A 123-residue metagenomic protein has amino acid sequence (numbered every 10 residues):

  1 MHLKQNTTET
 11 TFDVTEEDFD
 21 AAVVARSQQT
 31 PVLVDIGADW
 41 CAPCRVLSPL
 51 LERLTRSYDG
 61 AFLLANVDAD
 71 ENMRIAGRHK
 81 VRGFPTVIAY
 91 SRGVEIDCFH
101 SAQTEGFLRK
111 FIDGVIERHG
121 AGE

Functional and structural regions predicted by a protein language model:
M1-D13: N-terminal targeting signals for export/organelle localization
N6-T8, Q28, D59: Short, well-ordered coil/turn elements that cap or connect secondary structure elements
F12-V32: A short beta-strand-turn-helix
D13-E16, I36, L47-R74, V81-F84 (+1 more regions): Thiol-based oxidoreductase modules, predominantly thioredoxin-like and allied folds used for disulfide exchange
V24, E52-T55, I116: Signal for well-folded cores of large energy- and translation-related assemblies
C41-C44: Hydrophobic heptad-repeat coiled-coil signature
R82-G122: Non-catalytic, surface beta->alpha helical segment in thiol-disulfide oxidoreductase systems
